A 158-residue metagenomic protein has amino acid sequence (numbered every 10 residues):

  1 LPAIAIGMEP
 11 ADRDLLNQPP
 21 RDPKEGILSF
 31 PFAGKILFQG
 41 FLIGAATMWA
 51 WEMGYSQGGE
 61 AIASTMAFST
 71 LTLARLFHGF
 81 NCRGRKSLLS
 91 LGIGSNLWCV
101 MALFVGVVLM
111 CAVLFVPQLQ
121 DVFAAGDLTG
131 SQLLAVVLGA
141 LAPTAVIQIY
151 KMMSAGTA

Functional and structural regions predicted by a protein language model:
L1-A158: C-terminal transmembrane helices and immediately adjacent loops/tails of multi-pass membrane transport proteins
